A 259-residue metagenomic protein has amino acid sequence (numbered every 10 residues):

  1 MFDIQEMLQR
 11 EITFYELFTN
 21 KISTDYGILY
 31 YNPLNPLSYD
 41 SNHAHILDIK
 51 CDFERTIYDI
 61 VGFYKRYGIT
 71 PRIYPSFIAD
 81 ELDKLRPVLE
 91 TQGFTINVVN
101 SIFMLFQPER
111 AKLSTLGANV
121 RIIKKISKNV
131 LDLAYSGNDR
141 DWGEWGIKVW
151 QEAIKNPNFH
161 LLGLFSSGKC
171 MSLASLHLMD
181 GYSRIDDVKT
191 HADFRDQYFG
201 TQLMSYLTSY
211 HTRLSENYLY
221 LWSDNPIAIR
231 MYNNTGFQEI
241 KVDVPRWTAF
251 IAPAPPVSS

Functional and structural regions predicted by a protein language model:
M1-Y67, D80-L82, R86, W142: N-terminal charged segments
F2-R10, A44-C51, N100-S101, E109-E152 (+3 more regions): Short amphipathic alpha-helix that is part of the acyltransferase structural core
F14-T19, G68-I69, E81, N97 (+2 more regions): A short helix-loop-beta-strand connector motif used in the catalytic cores of GNAT acetyltransferases and, in some
F53-N119, K124, R246-A249: Acyl-donor-binding surface of acyltransferase catalytic domains
F53-V61, D187-T190, D196-S209, N234: Conserved acetyl-CoA-binding loop-helix of GNAT-fold acetyltransferases
Y67-S76, H211-D224: Conserved GNAT acetyl-CoA-binding A-motif
D80-I96, T201, N225-V242: Conserved active-site alpha-helix within GNAT-family acetyltransferase domains
G143-H191: A conserved beta-strand-loop-helix scaffold within acyl/acetyltransferase catalytic domains
